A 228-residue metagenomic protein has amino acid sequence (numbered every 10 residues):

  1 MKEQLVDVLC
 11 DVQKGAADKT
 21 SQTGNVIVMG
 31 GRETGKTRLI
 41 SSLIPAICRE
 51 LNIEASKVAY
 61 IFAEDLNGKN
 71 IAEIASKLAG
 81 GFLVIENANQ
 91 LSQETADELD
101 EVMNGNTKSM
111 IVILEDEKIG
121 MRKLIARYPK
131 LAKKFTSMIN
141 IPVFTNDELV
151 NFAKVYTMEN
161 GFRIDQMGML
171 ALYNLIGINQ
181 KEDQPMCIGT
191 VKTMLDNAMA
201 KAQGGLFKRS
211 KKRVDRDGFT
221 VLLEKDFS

Functional and structural regions predicted by a protein language model:
M1-G24: Pre-Walker A (pre-P-loop) alpha-helix and adjacent loop at the N terminus of AAA/AAA+ ATPase modules, a conserved
V6, N146-K154, M169-Y173: An amphipathic alpha-helix signature
T23-S56, F135: Walker A/P-loop
A46-L78: AAA+/P-loop NTPase substrate/partner-engagement loops
D65-G105: Conserved alpha-helical scaffold flanking the Walker A/P-loop in AAA+ ATPase domains
L91-K130: Conserved catalytic/switch belt of AAA+ P-loop NTPases
A126-V143: A short helix-turn-beta junction within AAA+ P-loop NTPase domains corresponding to the substrate/partner-engaging
Y156-R163, L170-S228: C-terminal alpha-helical "lid" subdomain
